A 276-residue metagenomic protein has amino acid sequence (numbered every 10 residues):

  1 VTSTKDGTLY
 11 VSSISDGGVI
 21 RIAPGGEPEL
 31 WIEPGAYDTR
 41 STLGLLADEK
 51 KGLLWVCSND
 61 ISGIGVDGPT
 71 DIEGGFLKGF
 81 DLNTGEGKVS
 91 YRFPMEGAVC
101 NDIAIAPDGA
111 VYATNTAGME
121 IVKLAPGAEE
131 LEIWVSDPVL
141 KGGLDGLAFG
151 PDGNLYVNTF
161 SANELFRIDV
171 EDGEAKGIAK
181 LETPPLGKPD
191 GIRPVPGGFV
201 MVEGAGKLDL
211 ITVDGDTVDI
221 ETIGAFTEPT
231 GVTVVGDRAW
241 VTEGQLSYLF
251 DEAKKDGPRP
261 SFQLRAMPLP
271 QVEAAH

Functional and structural regions predicted by a protein language model:
V1-L9, I14, A36-S62, F93-V111 (+3 more regions): Beta-rich, blade/repeat-based domains predominating in secreted/periplasmic proteins but also intracellular
L9-S15, D48, L54-D71, V111-A117 (+3 more regions): Conserved beta-strand positions in repeat-built beta-propeller and related beta-rich domains
V11-P34: Beta-propeller domains
G17-I20, S62-G65, L77, M119-V122 (+4 more regions): Structural signal for beta-propeller blades
A23-E27, D81-E86, A125-E129, D169-E174 (+2 more regions): Short loop/turn segments that connect beta-strands within beta-propeller blades
E27-G35, E86-F93, E130-P138, E174-T183 (+1 more regions): A short beta-strand motif characteristic of beta-propeller blades
G68-D108: Asp-box/WD-like beta-propeller blade repeats and closely related beta-sheet repeat scaffolds
D71-N83, D256-V272: Beta-propeller blade signature
